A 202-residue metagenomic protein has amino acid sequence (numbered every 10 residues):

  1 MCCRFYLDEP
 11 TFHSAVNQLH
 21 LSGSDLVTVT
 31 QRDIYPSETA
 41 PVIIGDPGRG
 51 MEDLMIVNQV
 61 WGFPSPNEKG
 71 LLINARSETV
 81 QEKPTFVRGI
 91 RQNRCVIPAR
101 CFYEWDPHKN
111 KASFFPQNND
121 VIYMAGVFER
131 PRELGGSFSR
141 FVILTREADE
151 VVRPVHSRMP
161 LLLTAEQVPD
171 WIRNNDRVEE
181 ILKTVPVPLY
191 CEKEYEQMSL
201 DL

Functional and structural regions predicted by a protein language model:
M1-L202: Short linear sequence motif anchored by a di-proline
